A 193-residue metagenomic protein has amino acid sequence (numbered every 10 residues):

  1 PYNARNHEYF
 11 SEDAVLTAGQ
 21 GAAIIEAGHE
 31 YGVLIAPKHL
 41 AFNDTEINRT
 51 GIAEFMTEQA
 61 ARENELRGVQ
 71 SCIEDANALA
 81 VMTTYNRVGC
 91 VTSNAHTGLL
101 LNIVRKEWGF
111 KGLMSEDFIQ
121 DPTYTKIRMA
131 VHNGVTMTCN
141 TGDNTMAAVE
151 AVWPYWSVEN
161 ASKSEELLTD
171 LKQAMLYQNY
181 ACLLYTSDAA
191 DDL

Functional and structural regions predicted by a protein language model:
P1-S187: Glycoside hydrolase catalytic-domain context in secreted enzymes
D188-L193: A short, hydrophobic C-terminal helix/tail in secreted or cell-surface proteins
